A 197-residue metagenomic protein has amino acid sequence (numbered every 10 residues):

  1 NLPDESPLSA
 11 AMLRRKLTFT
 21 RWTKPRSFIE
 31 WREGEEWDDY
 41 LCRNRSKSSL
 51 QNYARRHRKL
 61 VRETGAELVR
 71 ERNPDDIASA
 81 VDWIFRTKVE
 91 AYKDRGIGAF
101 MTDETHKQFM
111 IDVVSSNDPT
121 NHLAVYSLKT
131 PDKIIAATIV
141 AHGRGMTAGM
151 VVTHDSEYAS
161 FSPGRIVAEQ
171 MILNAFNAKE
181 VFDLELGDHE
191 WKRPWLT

Functional and structural regions predicted by a protein language model:
N1, A175-L186: Conserved GNAT acetyl-CoA-binding A-motif
L2-S160: A conserved beta-strand-loop-helix scaffold within acyl/acetyltransferase catalytic domains
S9, H57, E169-I172, H189: Short, well-ordered alpha-helical packing segments
F100, A168, W191: Short, electropositive, low-hydrophobicity segments enriched in small/polar residues
D112-S115, Q170-N177: Short glycine/serine- and small hydrophobic-enriched flexible loop segments
A159-I172: Conserved acetyl-CoA-binding loop-helix of GNAT-fold acetyltransferases
L186-T197: Conserved catalytic-core subdomain
